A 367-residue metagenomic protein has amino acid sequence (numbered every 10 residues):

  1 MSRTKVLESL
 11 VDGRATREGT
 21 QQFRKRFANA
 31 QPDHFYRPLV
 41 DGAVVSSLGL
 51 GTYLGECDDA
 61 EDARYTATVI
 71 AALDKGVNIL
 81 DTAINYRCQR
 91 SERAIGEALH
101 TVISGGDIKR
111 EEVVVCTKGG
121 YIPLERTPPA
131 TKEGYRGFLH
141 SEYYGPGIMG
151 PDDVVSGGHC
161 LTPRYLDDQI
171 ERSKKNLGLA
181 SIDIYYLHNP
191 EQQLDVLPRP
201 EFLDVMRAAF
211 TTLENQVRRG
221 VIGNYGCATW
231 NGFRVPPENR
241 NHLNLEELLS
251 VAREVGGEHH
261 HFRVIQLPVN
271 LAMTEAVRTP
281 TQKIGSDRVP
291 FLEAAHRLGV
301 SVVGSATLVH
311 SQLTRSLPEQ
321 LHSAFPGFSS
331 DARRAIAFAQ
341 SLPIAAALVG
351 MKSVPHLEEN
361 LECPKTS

Functional and structural regions predicted by a protein language model:
M1-S141, P146-I148, R164, A180 (+5 more regions): N-terminal binding-site loop/beta-alpha segment at the start of enzyme catalytic domains that lines or forms
S2-R37, R164, E171, H188-S367: Beta/alpha (TIM)-barrel catalytic core signal, keyed to glycine-rich beta->alpha loops juxtaposed to Asp/Glu that bind
L50, L80, I95, V115 (+6 more regions): Conserved, mostly hydrophobic/aromatic
G51-R64, P151-D167, V196-P200, Q320-S329: Active-site mouth loops of central-metabolism enzymes
R64-T68, D168-R172, R334: Well-ordered alpha-helical segments embedded in enzymatic catalytic cores
G76, G178-L179, G223-G226: Alpha-helical hinge/cap motifs
H159-S181: An active-site-proximal structural segment forming one wall of the substrate-binding cleft that immediately precedes
